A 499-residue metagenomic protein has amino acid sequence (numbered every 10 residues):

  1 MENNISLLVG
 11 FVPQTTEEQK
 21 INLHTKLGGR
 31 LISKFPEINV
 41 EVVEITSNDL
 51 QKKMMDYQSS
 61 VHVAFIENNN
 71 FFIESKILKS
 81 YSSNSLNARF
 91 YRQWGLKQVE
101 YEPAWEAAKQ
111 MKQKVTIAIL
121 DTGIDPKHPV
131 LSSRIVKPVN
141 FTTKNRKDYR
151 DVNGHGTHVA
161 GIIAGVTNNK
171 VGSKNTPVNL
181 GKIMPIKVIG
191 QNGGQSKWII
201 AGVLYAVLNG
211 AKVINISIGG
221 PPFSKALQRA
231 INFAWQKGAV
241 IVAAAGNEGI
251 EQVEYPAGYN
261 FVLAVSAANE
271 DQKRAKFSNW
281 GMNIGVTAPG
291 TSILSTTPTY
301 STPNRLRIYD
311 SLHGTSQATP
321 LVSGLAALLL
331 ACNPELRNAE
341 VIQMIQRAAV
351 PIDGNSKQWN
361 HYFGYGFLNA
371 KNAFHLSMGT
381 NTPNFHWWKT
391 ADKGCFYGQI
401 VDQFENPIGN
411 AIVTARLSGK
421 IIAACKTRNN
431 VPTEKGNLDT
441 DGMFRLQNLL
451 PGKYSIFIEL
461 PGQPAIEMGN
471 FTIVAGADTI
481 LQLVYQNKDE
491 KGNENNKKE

Functional and structural regions predicted by a protein language model:
M1-S80, E106, A211-V213: Inhibitory N-terminal propeptides of secreted protease zymogens
E37-I38, Q58-T116, I124, P129-V130 (+2 more regions): Protease zymogen maturation seam
P103-K137, R146-K197, G258-F261, D271-K273 (+2 more regions): Subtilisin-like serine protease catalytic core
V159, I199, A211-T299, N304 (+1 more regions): Catalytic-core segments of hydrolase enzymes
A160-I163, M184-I189, N209-V213, A239 (+2 more regions): Hydrolase catalytic cores
K174, V207-I216, K225-A226, K237 (+7 more regions): C-terminal subdomain of the subtilisin-like protease fold in secreted/lumenal serine endopeptidases
K393, G398-G409, R416-L417: Structural motif
G452-G462: A short, solvent-exposed beta-strand micro-motif common in secreted/extracellular proteins
